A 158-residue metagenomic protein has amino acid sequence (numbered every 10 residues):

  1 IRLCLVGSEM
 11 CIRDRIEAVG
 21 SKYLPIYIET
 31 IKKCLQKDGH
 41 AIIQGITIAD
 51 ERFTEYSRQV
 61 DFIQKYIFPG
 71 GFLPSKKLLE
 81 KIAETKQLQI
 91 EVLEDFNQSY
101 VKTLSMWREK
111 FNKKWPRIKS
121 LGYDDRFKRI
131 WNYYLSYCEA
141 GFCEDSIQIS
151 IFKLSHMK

Functional and structural regions predicted by a protein language model:
I1-I12: Single conserved hydrophobic/aromatic residue that forms the stacking wall/gate of nucleotide- or nucleobase-binding
L3-C4, K33, E84: Solvent-exposed polar/charged
I12, D38, Q87-I90: A generic structural signal for alpha->beta connector loops
R13-E17: Residues lining the SAM
A18-V19, Y23: A short His-aromatic
P25-H40: A short glycine-rich, Lys/Arg-flanked "PGG" loop and its adjoining helix->strand segment in the class I
Q44: Alpha/beta-hydrolase-fold catalytic nucleophile elbow
T47-K158: Substrate-binding/catalytic lobe of Class I Rossmann-like enzymes that use SAM or dcSAM, i.e., the mid-to-C-terminal
